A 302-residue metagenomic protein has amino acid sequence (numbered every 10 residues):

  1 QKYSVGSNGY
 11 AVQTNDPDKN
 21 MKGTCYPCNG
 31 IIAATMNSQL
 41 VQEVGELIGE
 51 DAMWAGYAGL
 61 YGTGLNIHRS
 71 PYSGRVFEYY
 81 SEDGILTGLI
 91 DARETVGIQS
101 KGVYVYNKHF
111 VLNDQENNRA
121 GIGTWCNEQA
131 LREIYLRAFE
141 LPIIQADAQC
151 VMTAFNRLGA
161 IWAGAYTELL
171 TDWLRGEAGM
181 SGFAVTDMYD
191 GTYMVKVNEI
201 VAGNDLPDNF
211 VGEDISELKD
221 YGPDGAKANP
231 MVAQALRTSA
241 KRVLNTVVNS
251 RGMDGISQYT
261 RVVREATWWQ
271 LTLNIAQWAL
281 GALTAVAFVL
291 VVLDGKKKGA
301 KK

Functional and structural regions predicted by a protein language model:
Q1-K302: Glycoside hydrolase catalytic-domain context in secreted enzymes
